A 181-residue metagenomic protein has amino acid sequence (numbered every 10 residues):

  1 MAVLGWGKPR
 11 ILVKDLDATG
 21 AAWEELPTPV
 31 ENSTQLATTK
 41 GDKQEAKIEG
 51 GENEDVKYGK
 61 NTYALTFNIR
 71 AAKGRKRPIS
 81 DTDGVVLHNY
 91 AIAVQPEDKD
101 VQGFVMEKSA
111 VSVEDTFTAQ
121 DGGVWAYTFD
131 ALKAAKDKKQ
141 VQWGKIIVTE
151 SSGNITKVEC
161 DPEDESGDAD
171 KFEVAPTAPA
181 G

Functional and structural regions predicted by a protein language model:
M1-N68, K108-D121: Solvent-exposed edge beta-strands and adjacent loop segments that serve as assembly or binding interfaces
R10, T28, E97, E163 (+1 more regions): Generic low-complexity segments that are intrinsically disordered, proline-rich and/or Lys/Arg-biased
R10-D17, Q95, G144-I147: Predominantly extracellular/luminal cell-surface or secreted proteins
Y63-D83: Charged, amphipathic alpha-helical segments
A64-N68, A91-A93, A126-D130: Beta-strand secondary-structure signal
I69-K73, P96-D98, A110, A131-A135: Beta-strand elements of well-folded, non-transmembrane domains
K76-G103: Short, acidic/charged, Gly/Pro-enriched secondary-structure junctions
V105-G181: Mixed-charge, glycine-accented linear interaction segment located at domain edges/termini
